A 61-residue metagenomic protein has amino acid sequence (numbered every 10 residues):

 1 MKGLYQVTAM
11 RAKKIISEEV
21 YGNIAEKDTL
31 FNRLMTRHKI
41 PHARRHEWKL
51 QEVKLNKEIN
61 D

Functional and structural regions predicted by a protein language model:
M1-I15: Short aromatic-glycine-(Arg/Gly/Cys) micro-motifs in beta-strand/loop hairpins
L4-T8, V20-G22, K49: Ordered hydrophobic segments in well-structured contexts
T8-R11, I24, H42: Residue-level detector of intrinsically disordered, flexible termini and proteolytic processing junctions
K14-E26: A short, exposed loop/beta-hairpin motif centered on an aromatic-Gly-Thr core
N32-D61: Short, mixed-charge low-complexity intrinsically disordered segments
